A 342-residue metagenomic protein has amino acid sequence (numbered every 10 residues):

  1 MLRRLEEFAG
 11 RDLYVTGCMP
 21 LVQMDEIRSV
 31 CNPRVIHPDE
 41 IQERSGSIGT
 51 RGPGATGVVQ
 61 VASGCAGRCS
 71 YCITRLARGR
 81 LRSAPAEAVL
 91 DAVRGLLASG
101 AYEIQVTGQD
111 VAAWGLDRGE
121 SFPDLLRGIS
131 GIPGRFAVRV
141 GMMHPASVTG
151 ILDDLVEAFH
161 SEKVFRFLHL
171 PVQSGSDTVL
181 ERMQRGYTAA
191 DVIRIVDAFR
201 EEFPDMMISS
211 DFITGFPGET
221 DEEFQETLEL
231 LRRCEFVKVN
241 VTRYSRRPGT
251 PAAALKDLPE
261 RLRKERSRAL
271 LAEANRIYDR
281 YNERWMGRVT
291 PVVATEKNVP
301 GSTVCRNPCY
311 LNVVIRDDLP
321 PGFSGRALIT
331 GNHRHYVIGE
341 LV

Functional and structural regions predicted by a protein language model:
M1-P38: Cofactor-cradling patches in redox/metallo enzymes
Y14-T16, V22, A98-D221: Conserved SAM/AdoMet-binding glycine-rich loop
P33-V59: N-terminal [4Fe-4S]-dependent radical SAM core
G54-E87: Canonical Radical SAM [4Fe-4S] cluster-binding loop centered on the CxxxCxxC motif and its immediate flanking residues
L76-Q105: Conserved alpha-helical substructure of the radical SAM core
V89, V106, V140, L170 (+6 more regions): Conserved, mostly hydrophobic/aromatic
E222-S267: C-terminal, non-catalytic macromolecule-binding modules
R246, A254-V342: Terminal RNA-binding accessory module
